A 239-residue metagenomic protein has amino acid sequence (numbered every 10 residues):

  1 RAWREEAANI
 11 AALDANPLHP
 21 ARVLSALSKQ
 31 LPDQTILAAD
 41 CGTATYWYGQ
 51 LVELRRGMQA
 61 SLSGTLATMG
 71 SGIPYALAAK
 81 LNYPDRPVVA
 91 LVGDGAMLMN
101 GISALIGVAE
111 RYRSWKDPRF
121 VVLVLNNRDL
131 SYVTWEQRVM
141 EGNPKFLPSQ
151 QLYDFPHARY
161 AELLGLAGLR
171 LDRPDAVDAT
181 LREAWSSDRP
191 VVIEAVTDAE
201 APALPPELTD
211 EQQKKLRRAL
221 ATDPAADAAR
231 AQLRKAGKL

Functional and structural regions predicted by a protein language model:
A2-Y83: Active-site diphosphate/adenylate-binding microenvironment
C41-T43, N126-D129, V196-A201: Glycine-rich beta-alpha junction loops
Y46-L130: Thiamine diphosphate
L54-Q59, E136-K145, Q212-K214: Short glycine/proline- and charge-enriched loop/turn segments that cap or connect secondary-structure elements
L105-I106, Y132-M140: Active-site-proximal loop->helix
Q137-T180: Conserved thiamine diphosphate
P174, R182-L239: Glycine/aspartate-rich loop-and-adjacent alpha/beta segment that forms the canonical ThDP
